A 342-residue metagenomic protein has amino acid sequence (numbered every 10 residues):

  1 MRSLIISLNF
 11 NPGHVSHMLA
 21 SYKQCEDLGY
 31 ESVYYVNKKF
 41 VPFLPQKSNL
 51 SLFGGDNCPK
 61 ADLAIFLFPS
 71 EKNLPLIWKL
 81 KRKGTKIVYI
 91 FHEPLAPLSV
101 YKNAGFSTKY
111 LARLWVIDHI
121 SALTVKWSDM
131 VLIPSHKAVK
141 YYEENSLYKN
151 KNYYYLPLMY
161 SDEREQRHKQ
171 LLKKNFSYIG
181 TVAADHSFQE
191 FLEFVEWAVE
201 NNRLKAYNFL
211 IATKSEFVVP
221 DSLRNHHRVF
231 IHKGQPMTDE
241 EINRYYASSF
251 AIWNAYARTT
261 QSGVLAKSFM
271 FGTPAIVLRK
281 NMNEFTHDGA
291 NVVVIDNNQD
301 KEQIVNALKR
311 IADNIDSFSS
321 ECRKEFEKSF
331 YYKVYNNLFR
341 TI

Functional and structural regions predicted by a protein language model:
L63-I65, L80-A104: Active-site proximal beta-strand in glycosyltransferases
Y110-V131: Membrane-proximal helix-turn-helix segments that form the acceptor-binding/catalytic region of lipid-linked
K126-E165: Donor nucleotide-sugar binding/catalytic pocket of nucleotide-sugar-dependent glycosyltransferases
R167-H186, L192-V195, F209: Conserved donor-binding/catalytic core segment of Leloir-type glycosyltransferases
V219-R244, G289: Nucleotide-activated donor-binding/catalytic signature segment of Leloir-type glycosyltransferases, i.e., the conserved
R244-T260, T273: Acidic donor-binding loop of glycosyltransferase active sites
P274-R279: Short hydrophobic beta-strand element within catalytic cores of glycosyltransferases and related nucleotide-activated
Q299-E302, A312-I342: A charged, aromatic-enriched C-terminal amphipathic alpha-helix characteristic of glycosyltransferases across folds
